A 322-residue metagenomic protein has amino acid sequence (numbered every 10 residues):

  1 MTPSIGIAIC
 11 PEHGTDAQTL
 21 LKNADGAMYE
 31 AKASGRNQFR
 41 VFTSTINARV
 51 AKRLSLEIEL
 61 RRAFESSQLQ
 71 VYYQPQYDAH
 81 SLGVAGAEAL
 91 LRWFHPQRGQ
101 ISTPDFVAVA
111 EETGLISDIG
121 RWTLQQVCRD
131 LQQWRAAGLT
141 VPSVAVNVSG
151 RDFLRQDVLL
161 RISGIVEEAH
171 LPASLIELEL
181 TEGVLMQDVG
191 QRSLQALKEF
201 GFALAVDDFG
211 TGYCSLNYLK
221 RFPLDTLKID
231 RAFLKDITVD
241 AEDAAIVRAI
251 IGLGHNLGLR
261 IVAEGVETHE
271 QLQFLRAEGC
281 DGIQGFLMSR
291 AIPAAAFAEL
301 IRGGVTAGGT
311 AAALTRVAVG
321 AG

Functional and structural regions predicted by a protein language model:
P3-L20, T45-R49, Q76-S81, W93-R98 (+2 more regions): Catalytic strand-loop-helix junctions within cyclic-nucleotide turnover domains
S4-H13, T19-S34, R40-S55, E59 (+7 more regions): Cyclic nucleotide signaling catalytic output domains
I9, F39, Q70, A79-E88 (+2 more regions): Catalytic core of bacterial c-di-GMP phosphodiesterases, primarily the EAL and HD-GYP domains, capturing alpha-helical
I9, V41, A51-V109, V144-N147 (+6 more regions): Active-site core of bacterial EAL-family cyclic-dinucleotide phosphodiesterase domains
C10-H13, A17, R53-L56, G120 (+5 more regions): The cytosolic transmitter module of two-component sensor histidine kinases
P11, Q18, E30-Y72, H80 (+4 more regions): C-di-GMP signaling machinery
S34, R62-S66, D78-H80, P96 (+5 more regions): Nucleotide second-messenger and two-component phosphorelay signaling modules
L160-I237, I251-A291: The catalytic core of metal-dependent phosphodiesterases that act on cyclic dinucleotides
